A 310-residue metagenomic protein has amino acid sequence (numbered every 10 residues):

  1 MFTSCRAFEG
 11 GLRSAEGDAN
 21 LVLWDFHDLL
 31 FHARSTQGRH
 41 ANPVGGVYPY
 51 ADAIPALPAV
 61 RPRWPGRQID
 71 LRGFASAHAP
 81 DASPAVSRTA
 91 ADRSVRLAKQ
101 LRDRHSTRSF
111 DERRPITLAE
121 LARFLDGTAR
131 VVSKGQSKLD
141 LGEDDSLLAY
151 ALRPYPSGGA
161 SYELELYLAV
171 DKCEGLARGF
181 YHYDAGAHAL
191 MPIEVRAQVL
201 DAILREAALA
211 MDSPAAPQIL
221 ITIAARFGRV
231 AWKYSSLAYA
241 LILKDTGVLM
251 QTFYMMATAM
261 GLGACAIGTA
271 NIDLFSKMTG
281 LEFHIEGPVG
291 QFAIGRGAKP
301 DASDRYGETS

Functional and structural regions predicted by a protein language model:
M1-L220, G228, T269-S310: N-terminal accessory segments that position/regulate proteins before the catalytic core
F124, L166, P217, I221-I223 (+2 more regions): Small-aliphatic-rich amphipathic alpha-helix that forms the alpha element of a beta-alpha
L200, K233-A238: Short, surface-exposed loop/helix-turn segments at secondary-structure junctions that function as lids/hinges flanking
